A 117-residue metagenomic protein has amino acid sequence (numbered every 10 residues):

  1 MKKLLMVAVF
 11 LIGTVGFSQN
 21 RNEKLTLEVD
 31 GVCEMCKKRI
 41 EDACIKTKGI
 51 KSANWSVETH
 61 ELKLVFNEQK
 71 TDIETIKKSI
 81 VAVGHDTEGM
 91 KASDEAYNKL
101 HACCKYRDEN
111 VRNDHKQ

Functional and structural regions predicted by a protein language model:
M1-N22: Bacterial Sec-dependent N-terminal signal peptides
I12, L27-D30, Y97-N98: Processing junctions and N-termini across compartments
T26-N54, E58-E61: N-terminal targeting signals for Sec/Tat export/insertion, comprising classic cleavable signal peptides
R39-A43, T75-V83: Short amphipathic alpha-helices in soluble, non-transmembrane regions that often serve as interface/regulatory elements
V57-V65, E95-H101: Surface-exposed aromatic
N67-T71: Helix N-cap motif at beta-to-alpha junctions
G84-A96: Conserved short beta-strand edge segments in small beta-sheet-based binding/regulatory domains
N98-Q117: Short, low-order "capping/linker" segments at domain edges
